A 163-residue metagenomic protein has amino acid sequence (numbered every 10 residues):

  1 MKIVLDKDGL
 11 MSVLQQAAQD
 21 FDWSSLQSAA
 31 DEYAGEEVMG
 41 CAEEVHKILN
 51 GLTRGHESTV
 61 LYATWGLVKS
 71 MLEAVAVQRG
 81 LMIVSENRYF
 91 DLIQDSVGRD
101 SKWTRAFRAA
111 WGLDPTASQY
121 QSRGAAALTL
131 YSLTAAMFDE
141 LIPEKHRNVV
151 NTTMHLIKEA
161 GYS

Functional and structural regions predicted by a protein language model:
M1-Q19: A surface-exposed, charged beta-strand/loop segment in the N-terminal or early-internal portion of soluble proteins
L14-A30: Membrane-interacting alpha-helical segments
L26-S163: Conserved nucleotidyltransferase catalytic core and NTase-mimicking acidic/glycine-rich helix/loop elements in nucleic
